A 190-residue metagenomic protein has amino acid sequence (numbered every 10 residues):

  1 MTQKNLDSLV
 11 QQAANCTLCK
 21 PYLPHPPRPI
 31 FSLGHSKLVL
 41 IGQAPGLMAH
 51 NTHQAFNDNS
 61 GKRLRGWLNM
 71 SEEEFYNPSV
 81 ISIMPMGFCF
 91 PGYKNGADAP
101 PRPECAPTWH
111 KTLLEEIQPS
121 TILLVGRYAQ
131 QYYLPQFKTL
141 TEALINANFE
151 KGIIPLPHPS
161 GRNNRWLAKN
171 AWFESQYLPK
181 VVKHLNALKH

Functional and structural regions predicted by a protein language model:
T2-A187: A polyanion-binding, active-site-adjacent surface
